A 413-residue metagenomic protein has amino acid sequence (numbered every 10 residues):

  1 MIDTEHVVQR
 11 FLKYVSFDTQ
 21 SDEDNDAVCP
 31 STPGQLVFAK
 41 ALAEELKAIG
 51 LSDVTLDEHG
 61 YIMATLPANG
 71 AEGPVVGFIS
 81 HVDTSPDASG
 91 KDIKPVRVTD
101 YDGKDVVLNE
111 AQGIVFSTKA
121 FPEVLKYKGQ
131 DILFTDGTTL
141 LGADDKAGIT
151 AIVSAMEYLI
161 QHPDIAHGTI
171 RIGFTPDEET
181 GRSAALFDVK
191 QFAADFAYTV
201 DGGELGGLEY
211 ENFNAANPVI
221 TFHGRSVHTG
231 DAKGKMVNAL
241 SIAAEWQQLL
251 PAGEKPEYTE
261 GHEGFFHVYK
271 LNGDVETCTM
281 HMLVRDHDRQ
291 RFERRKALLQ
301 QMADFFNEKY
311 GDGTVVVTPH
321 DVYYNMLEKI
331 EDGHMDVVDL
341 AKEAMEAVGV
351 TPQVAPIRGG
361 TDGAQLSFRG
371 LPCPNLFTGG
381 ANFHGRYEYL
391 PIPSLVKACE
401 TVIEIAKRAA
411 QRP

Functional and structural regions predicted by a protein language model:
T4-T32, F134, S226, A381-G385: N-terminal capping segment at the start of a domain
Q20, G50-T55, V350-A355: Short secondary-structure junctions
D26-G73, G77-I79, D83, D87 (+1 more regions): A non-catalytic alpha/beta surface segment that caps or lines the substrate-entry region of metallo-dependent hydrolase
P33, T139-T150, K233-S241, Y389-V396 (+1 more regions): Short, conserved micro-motifs enriched in small and acidic residues
E72-T169, F174: Active-site metal-coordination/substrate-binding segment of hydrolases, especially metallo-dependent peptidases
V106, P122-K126, Q130-A143, P176-Q300 (+3 more regions): Midchain, well-structured core segments that form catalytic/ion-binding scaffolds
A239-P413: Metal-dependent amide/peptide-bond hydrolase catalytic core, centered on the "pita-bread" metallohydrolase fold
